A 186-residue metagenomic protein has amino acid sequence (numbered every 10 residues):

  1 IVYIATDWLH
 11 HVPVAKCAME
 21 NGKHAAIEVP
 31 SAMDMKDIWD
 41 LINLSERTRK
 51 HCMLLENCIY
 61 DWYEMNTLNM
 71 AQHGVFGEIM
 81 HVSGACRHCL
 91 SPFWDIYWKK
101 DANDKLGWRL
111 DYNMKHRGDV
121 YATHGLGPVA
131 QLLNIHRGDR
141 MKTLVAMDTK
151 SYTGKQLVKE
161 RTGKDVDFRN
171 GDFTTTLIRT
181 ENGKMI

Functional and structural regions predicted by a protein language model:
I1-A5: N-terminal Rossmann-like NAD(P) cofactor-binding module of classical short-chain dehydrogenase/reductase
D7-W8, V12-Y60, G74: Beta-strand-loop-alpha-helix segment that lines the small-molecule cofactor/substrate pocket of alpha/beta enzymes
A15-K16, I42, L68, L126 (+2 more regions): Non-transmembrane alpha-helical segments in soluble domains of secreted/periplasmic/extracellular proteins
T48-M53, C58-D167: Predominantly a Rossmann-like dinucleotide-binding segment in NAD(P)-dependent oxidoreductases
D172: Short, small/polar residue-rich loop motifs at catalytic or cofactor-binding pockets
T176-N182: Active-site beta-strand termini and strand-to-loop segments that position acidic
M185: Short, mixed charged/polar active-site loops that provide acid/base catalysis or chelate metal/phosphate cofactors
